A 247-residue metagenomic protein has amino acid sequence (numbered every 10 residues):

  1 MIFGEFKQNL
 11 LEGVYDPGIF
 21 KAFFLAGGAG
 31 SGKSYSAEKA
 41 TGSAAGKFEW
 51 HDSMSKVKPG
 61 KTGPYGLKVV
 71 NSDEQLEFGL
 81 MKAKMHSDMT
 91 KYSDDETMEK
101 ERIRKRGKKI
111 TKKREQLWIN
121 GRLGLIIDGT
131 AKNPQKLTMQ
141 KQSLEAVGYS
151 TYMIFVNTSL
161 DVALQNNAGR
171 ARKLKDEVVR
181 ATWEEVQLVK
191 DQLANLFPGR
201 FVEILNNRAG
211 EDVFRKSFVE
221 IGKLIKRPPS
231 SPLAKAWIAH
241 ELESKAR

Functional and structural regions predicted by a protein language model:
K7-D16: Pre-Walker A adenine-sensing motif
F23-F24: Short hydrophobic/aromatic beta-strand immediately N-terminal to the Walker A/P-loop
G28-A29: The conserved Walker
K33: Conserved lysine of the Walker
S36-A37: Post-Walker A alpha-helix
A40-G121, Q135: Conserved substrate/cofactor phosphate-moiety recognition/catalytic segment in nucleotide-dependent phosphotransferases
S43, P64, L160-R247: Conserved GTP-binding G-domain of TRAFAC-class P-loop NTPases and closely related GTPase folds
D128, K132, E145-N166: Conserved phosphate-donor/acceptor-positioning beta-strand/loop module used by diverse small-molecule
